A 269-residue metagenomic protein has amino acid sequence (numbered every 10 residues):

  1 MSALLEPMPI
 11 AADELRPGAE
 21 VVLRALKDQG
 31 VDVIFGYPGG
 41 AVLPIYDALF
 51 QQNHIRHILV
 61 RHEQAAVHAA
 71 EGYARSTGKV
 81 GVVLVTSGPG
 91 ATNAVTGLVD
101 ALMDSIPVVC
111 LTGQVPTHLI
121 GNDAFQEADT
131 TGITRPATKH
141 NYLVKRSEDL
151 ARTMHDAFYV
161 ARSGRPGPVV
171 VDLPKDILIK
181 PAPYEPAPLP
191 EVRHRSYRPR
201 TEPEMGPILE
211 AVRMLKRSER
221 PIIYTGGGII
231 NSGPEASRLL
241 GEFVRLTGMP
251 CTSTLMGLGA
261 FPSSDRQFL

Functional and structural regions predicted by a protein language model:
S2-L269: N-terminal alpha/beta PP-like core and its mobile active-site loop of ThDP/TPP-dependent enzymes
